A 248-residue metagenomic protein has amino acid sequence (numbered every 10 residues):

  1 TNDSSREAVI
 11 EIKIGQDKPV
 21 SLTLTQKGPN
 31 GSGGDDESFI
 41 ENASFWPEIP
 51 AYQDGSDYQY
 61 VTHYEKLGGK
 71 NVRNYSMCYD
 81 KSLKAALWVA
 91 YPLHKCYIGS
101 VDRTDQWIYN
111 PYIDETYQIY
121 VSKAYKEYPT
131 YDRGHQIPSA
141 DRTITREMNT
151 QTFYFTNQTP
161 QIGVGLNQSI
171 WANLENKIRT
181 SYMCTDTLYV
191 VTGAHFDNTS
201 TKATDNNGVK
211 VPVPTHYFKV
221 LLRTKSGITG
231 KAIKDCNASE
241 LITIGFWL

Functional and structural regions predicted by a protein language model:
E7-I14, T25-L248: Domain-level detector for secreted/extracellular nuclease and nuclease-toxin modules, and for the ENPP-like C-terminal
